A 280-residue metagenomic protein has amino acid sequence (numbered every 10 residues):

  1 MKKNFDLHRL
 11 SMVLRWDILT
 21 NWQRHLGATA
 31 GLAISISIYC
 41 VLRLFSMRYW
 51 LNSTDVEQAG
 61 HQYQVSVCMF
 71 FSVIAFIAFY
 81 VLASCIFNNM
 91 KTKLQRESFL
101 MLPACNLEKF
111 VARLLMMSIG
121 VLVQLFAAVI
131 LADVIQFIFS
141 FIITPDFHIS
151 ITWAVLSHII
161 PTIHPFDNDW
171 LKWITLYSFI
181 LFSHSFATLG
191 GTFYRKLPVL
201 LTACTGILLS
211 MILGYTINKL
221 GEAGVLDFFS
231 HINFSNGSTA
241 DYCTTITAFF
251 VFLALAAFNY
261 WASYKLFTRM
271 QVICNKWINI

Functional and structural regions predicted by a protein language model:
M1-E97, N106-I280: Hydrophobic alpha-helical transmembrane segments of membrane proteins
